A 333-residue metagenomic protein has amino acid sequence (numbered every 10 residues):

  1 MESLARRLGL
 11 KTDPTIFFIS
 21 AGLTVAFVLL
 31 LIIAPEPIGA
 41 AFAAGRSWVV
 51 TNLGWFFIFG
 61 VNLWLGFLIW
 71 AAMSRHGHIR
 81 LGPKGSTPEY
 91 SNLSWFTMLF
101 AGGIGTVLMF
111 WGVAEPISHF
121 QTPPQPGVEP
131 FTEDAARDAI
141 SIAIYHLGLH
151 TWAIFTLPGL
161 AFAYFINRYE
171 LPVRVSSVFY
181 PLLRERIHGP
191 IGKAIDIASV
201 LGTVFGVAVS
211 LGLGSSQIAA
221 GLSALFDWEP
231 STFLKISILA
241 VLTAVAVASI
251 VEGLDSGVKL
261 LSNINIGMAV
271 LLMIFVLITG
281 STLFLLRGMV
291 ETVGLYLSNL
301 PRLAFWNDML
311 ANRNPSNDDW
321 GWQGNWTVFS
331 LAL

Functional and structural regions predicted by a protein language model:
M1-A135, V251: N-terminal alpha-helical transmembrane segments of multi-pass membrane transport and channel/translocase proteins
M1-T12, A43-R46, G82-Y90, D138-S141 (+2 more regions): Cytosolic juxtamembrane amphipathic/interface segments immediately preceding and feeding into a transmembrane helix
L8-F18, G22-I32, L65-L68, I104-L108 (+4 more regions): Helix-loop-helix module between adjacent transmembrane segments
L23-I38, N62-G77, S210-L225, I236-S237 (+1 more regions): Hydrophobic alpha-helical segments and their helix-loop junctions in multi-pass secondary transporters
A40-F42, R174-P190, S249-V270, M289: Hydrophobic, small-residue-rich membrane helices and short re-entrant helix-turn-helix hairpins that build
A43-W48, F120, P126-L147, L300-D319: Interfacial loop/helix-cap signal at membrane boundaries in integral membrane proteins
V50-F56, G60-L63, I195-T203, V209 (+2 more regions): Membrane-interface loop-to-helix entry segments
S86, P124-A135, P172-K193, I274 (+1 more regions): Juxtamembrane inter-helical linkers in multi-pass membrane proteins
